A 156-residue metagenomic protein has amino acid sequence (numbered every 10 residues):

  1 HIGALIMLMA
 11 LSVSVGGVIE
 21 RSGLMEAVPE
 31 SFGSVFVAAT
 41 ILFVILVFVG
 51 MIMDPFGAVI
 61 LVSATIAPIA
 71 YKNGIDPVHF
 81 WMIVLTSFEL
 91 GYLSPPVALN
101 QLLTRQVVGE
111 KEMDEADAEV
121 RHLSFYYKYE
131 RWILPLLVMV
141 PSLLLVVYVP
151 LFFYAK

Functional and structural regions predicted by a protein language model:
H1-K156: Alpha-helical transmembrane segments of multi-pass membrane transport proteins
